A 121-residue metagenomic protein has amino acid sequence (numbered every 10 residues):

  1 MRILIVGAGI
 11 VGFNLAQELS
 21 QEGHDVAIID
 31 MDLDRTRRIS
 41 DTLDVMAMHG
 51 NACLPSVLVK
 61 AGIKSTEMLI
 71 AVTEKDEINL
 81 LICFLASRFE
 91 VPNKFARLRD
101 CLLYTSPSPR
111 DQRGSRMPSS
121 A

Functional and structural regions predicted by a protein language model:
A8-G9: Glycine-rich Rossmann-fold phosphate-binding loop(s) that bind the pyrophosphate of adenine dinucleotide cofactors
G12: N-terminal Rossmann-fold NAD(P) dinucleotide-binding loop
L19: Aromatic pocket-lining residues of Rossmann-like dinucleotide-binding sites
D30-M31: Conserved acidic E/D residue at the C-terminus of a beta-strand in Rossmann-like folds
T36: Short alpha-helix immediately C-terminal to the canonical SAM-binding loop
A52-P55: Conserved SAM/SAH-binding loop
Y104-D111: Conserved small/polar residues in nucleotide/adenosyl-binding loops
